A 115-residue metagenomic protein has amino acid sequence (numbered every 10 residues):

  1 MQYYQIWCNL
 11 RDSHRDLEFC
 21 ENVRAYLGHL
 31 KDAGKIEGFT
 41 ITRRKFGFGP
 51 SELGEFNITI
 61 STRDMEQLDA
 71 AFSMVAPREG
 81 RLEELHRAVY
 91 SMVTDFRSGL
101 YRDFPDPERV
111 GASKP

Functional and structural regions predicted by a protein language model:
M1-Q2, G49-E52: Short, flexible turn/loop "capping" segments at secondary-structure junctions
Q2-N9: Active-site-flanking beta-strand signature of metal-NTP-handling nucleotidyl enzymes and homologous cyclase-like
L10-S13, D64: Structural beta->alpha junctions
H14-I41: Short amphipathic alpha-helical segments
E21, S73-P77, S113-P115: Short intrinsically disordered coil segments
H29-E37, S51-E55, T59-L100: An amphipathic, aromatic/His-enriched active-site/gating alpha helix that lines ligand/cofactor pockets
T42-F48: Short, solvent-exposed loop/turn elements at beta->coil junctions and helix N-caps that rim active or binding pockets
D95-P115: Acidic/histidine-enriched, glycine/proline-rich intrinsically disordered or flexible terminal extensions
